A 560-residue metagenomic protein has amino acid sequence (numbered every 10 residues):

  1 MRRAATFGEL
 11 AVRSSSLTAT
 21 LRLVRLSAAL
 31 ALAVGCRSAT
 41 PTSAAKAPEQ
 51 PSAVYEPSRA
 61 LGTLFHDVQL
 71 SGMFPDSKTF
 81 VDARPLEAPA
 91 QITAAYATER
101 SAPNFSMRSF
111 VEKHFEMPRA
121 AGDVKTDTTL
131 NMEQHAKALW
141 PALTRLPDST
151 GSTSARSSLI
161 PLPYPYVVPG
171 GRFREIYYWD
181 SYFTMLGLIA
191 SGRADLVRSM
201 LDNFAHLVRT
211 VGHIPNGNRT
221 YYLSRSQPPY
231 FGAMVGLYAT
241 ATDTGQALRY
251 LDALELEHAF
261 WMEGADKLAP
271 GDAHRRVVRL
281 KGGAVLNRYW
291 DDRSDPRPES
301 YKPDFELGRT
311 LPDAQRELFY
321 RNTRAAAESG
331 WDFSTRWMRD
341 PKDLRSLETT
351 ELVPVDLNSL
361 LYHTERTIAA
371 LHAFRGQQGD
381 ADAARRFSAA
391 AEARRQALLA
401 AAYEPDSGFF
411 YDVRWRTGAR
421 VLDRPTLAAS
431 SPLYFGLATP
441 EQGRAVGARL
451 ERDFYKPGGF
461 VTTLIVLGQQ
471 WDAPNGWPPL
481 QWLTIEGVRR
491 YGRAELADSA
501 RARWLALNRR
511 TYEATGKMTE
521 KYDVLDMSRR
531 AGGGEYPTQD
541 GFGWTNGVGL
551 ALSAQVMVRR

Functional and structural regions predicted by a protein language model:
R3-S27: Bacterial N-terminal signal peptides that target proteins for export
A60, L64-E175, S199-I214, N218 (+3 more regions): Extended glycan-interaction surfaces of carbohydrate-active proteins
Y177-L207, A428-P440, Q481-A494: Alpha-helical support elements that line or immediately flank enzyme active sites and cofactor-binding pockets
L186-A190, A233-T240, H363-F374, Y434 (+2 more regions): Short glycine/serine- and small hydrophobic-enriched flexible loop segments
R193-F204, G245-M262, T364, Q377-L398 (+2 more regions): Extended, well-ordered alpha-helical scaffold segments
V208-Y250, Q539: Aromatic/His-enriched, Gly/Pro-containing loop or helix-boundary segments that lie immediately adjacent to catalytic
E348-R375, F387, Q470-L483, G487-Y491 (+1 more regions): Long, repeat-rich segments with strong aromatic
